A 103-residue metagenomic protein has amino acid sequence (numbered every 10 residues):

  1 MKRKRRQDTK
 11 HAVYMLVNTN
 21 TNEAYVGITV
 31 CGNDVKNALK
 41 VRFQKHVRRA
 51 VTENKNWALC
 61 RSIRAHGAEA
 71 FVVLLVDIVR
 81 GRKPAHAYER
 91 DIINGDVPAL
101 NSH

Functional and structural regions predicted by a protein language model:
K2-H103: Structure-specific nucleic-acid interaction/processing domains
